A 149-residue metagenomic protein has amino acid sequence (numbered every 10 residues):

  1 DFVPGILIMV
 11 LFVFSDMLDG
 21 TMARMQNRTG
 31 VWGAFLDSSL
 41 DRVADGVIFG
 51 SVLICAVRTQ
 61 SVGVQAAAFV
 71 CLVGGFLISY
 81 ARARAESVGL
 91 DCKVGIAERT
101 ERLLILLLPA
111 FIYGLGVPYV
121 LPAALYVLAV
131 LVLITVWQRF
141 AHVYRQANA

Functional and structural regions predicted by a protein language model:
D1-V3, V13, V47-A149: Hydrophobic alpha-helical transmembrane segments
I6-V10, G20-A66: Basic, amphipathic juxtamembrane/active-site segments that coordinate anionic phosphate or diphosphate groups
D16, D37, G75: Conserved G/P- and acidic residue-centered "switch" motifs that form tight phosphate/ATP-binding loops in soluble
